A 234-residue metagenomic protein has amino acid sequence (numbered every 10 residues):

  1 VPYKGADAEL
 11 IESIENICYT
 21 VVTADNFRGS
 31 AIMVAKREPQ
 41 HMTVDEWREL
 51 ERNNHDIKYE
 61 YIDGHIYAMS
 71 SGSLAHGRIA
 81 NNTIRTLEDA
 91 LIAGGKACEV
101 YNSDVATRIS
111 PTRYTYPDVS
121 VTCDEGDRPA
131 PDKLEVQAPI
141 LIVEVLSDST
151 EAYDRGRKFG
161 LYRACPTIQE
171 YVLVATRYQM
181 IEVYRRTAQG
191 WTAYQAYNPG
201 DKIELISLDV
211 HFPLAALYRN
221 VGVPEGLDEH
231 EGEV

Functional and structural regions predicted by a protein language model:
P2, E9-V234: Gly/Pro/Ser/Thr-rich low-complexity, intrinsically disordered segments predominantly at protein N-termini
